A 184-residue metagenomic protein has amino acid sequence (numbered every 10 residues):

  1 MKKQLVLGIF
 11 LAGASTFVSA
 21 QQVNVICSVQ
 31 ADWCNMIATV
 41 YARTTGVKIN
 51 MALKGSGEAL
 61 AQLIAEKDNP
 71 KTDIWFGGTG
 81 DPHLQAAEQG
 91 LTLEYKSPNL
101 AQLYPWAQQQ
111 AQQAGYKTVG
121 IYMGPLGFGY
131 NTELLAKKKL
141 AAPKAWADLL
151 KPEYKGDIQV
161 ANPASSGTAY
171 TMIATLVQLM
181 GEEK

Functional and structural regions predicted by a protein language model:
Q4-A14: Sec-dependent N-terminal signal peptides
T16-A20: Sec/Tat signal peptide C-region and signal peptidase I cleavage site
Q22, R43-L53, N69-K71, D157 (+1 more regions): A local structural motif
Q22-I37, A52: Extracytoplasmic "Venus flytrap"
S28-N35, E58, K71-K184: Extracytoplasmic ligand-binding site segments that recognize negatively charged/polar headgroups
G55-A65: Structural motif
